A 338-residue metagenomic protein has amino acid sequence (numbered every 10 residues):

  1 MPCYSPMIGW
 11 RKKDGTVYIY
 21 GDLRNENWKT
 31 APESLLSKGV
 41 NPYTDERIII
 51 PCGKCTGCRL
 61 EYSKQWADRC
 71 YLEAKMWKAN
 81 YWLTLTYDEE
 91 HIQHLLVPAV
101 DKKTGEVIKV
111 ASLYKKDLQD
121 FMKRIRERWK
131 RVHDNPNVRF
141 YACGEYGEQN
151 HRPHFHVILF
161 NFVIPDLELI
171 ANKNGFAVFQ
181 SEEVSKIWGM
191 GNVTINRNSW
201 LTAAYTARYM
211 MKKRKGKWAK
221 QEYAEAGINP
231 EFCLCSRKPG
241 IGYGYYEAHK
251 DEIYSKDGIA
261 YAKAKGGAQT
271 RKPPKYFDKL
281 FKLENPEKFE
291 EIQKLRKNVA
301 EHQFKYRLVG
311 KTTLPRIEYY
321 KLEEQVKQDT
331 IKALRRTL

Functional and structural regions predicted by a protein language model:
M1-Y71: DNA replication initiation on ssDNA origins
I8, D14-T16, E26, T44-D45 (+6 more regions): Intrinsic-disorder/low-complexity loop/linker signature
G53, A111, K305-R307: Non-catalytic peripheral regions of nucleotide-handling enzymes
G53, Y81, P153: Residue-level detector of short, conserved catalytic/binding motifs and their immediate flanks
E61-Q149: Signature for HUH/AEP ssDNA processing cores
L85, V157-N161, Y319: Short beta-strand element of the conserved SAM-dependent methyltransferase core
V107-I108, G147-P153, L159-K297: Conserved His + Asp/Glu catalytic blocks
G191-T194, L295-L338: C-terminal non-catalytic accessory extensions
